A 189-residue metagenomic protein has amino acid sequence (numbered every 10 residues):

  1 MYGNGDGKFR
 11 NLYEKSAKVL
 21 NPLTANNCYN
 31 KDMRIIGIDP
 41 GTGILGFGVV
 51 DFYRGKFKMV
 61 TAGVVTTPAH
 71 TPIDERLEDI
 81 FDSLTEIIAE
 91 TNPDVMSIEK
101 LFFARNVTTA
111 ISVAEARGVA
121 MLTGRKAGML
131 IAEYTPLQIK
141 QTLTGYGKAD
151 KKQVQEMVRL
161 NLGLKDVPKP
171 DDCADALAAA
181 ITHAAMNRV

Functional and structural regions predicted by a protein language model:
Y2-V189: Phosphate- and other anionic-substrate recognition elements at nucleic-acid/protein interfaces
